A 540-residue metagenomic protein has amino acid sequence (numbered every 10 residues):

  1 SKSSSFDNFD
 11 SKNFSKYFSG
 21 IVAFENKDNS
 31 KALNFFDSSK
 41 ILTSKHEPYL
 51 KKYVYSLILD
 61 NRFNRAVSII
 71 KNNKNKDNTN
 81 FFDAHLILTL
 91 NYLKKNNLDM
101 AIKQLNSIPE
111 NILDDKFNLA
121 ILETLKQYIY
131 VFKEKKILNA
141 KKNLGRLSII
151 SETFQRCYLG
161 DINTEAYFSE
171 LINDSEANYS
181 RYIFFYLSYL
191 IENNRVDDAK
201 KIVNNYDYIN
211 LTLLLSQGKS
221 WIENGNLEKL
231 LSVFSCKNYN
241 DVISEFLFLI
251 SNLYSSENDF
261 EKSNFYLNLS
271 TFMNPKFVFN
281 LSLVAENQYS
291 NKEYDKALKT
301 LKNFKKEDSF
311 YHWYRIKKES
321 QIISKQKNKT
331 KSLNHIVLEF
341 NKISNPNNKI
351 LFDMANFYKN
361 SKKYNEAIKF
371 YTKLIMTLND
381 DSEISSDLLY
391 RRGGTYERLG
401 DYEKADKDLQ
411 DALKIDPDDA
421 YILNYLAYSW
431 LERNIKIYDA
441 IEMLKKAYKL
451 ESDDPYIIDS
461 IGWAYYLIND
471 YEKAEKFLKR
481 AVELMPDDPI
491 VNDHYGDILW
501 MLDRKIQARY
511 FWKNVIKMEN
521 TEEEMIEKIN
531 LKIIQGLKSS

Functional and structural regions predicted by a protein language model:
S1-Y53, L59, V67-S68, T79-N80 (+1 more regions): N-terminal leader/linker segments that initiate helical-solenoid repeat arrays
F9-K16, T43-L50, D77-I87, M100 (+15 more regions): Generic helix N-cap/helix-start motif at coil->alpha-helix transitions
I21, Y55, L90, Y128 (+10 more regions): Residue-level recognition of tetratricopeptide repeat
E25, L59, K94, F132 (+12 more regions): Register position in tetratricopeptide repeats
N29, F63, L98, E134-I137 (+10 more regions): TPR-repeat structural position
A32, A66, A101, T164-E165 (+9 more regions): Single-residue signature of alpha-solenoid repeat helices
F36, I70, L105, F168-S169 (+9 more regions): Hydrophobic/aromatic packing residues within the alpha-helices of TPR/SEL1-like helical repeat arrays
F234, N240-S244, P489, H494 (+1 more regions): Terminal, low-structured helical/coil segments at or just beyond the last alpha-helical repeat
